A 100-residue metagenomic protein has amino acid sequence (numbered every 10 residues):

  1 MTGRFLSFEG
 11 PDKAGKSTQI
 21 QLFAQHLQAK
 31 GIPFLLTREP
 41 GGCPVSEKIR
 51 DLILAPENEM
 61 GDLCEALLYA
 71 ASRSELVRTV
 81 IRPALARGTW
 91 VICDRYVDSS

Functional and structural regions predicted by a protein language model:
M1-G3: Phosphate-binding P-loop
F5-F8: Hydrophobic anchor at the beta1->P-loop junction of P-loop NTPases
K13: Walker A (P-loop) phosphate-binding loop of P-loop NTPases
K16: Conserved lysine of the Walker
Q19, F23: Hydrophobic positions on the alpha1 helix immediately C-terminal to the Walker A/P-loop
H26: Rossmann-fold NAD(P)-dependent oxidoreductase module
K30-S100: ATP-dependent small-molecule kinase phosphotransfer cores that center on conserved nucleotide phosphate-binding segments
